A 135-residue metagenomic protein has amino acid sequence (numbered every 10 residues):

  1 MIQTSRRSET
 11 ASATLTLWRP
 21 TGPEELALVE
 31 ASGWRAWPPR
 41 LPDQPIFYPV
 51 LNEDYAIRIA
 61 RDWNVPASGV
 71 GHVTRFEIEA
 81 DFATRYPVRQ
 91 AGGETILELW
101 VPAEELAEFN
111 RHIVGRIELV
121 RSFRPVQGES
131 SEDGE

Functional and structural regions predicted by a protein language model:
I2-Y48, D54-E135: Conserved NAD+-utilizing ADP-ribose enzyme module
